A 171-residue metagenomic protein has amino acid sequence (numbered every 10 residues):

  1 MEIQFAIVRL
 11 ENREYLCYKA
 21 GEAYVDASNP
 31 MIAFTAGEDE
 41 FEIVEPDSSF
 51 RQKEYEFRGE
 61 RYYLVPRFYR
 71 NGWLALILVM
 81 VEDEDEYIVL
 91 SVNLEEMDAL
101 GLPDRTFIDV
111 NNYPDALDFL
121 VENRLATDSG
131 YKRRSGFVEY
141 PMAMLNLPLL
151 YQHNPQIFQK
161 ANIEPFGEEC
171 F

Functional and structural regions predicted by a protein language model:
M1-E2, E168-F171: Short intrinsically disordered terminal tails
Q4-E11: A short beta-strand micro-motif
Y15: Conserved beta-strand/loop element in small beta-rich adapter and peptidoglycan-binding domains
Y18-A36, V79-D83: Basic/aromatic-rich interaction segments and small domains that mediate binding to polyanionic partners
M31-D47: Short, mixed-charge low-complexity intrinsically disordered segments
D39-E40, M80-R124: Acidic, aromatic-enriched beta-alpha/helix-loop junctions
F50-D98, I163-E169: Charged, low-complexity intrinsically disordered segments and flexible loops
V110-A161: Short, compact, well-ordered microdomains
